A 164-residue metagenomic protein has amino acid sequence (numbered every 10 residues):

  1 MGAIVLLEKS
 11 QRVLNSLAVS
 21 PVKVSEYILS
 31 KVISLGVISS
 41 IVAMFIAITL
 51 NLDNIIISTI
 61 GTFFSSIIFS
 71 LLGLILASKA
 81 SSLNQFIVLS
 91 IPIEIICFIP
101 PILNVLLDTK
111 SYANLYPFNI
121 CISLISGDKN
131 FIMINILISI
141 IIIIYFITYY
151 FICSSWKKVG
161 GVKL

Functional and structural regions predicted by a protein language model:
M1, L89-P101, L137-T148: Hydrophobic alpha-helical transmembrane segments of multi-pass membrane transport/permease proteins
M1-S20: Transmembrane helix boundary and interhelical loop/hinge segments in multi-pass membrane proteins
N15-V19, S81, S123-S126: Short amphipathic alpha-helical coupling elements at transmembrane boundaries
V24-S25, V32-S81: Alpha-helical transmembrane segments and their short interhelical loops
K31-V32, T62-F63, S90-I91, I138: Residue-level recognition of transmembrane alpha-helices in multi-pass small-molecule transporters/permeases
V42, I46-L50, G73, F98-V105 (+1 more regions): Structural signal for membrane-spanning alpha-helices in multi-pass inner-membrane proteins, emphasizing helix cores
A80-N119: Transmembrane helix segments
I140-L164: Junction motif at the cytosolic side of a transmembrane helix
